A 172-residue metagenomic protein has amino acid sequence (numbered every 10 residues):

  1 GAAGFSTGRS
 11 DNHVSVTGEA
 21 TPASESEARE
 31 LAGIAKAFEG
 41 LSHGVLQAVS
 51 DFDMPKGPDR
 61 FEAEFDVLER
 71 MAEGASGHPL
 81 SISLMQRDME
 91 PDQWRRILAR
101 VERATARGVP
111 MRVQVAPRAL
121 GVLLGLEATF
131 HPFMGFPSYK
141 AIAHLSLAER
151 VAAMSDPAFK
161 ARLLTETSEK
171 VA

Functional and structural regions predicted by a protein language model:
A2-D66, R70-M71: Hydrophobic, small-residue-rich alpha-helical packing segments that form membrane-like cores
A20, F38, F65, E69-H78 (+2 more regions): Polyanionic/metal-chelating signatures
